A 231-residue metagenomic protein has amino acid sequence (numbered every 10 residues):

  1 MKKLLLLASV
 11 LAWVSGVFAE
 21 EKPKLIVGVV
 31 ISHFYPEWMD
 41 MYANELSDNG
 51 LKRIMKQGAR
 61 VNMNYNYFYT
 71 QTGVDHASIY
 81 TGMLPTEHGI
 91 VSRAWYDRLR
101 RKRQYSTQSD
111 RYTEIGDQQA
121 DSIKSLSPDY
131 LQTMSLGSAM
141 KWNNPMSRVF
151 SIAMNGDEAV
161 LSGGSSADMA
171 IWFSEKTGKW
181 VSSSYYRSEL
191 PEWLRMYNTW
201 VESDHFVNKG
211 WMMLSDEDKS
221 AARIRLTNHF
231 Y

Functional and structural regions predicted by a protein language model:
L4-W13: Sec-dependent N-terminal signal peptides
V17-E21: Boundary at the C-terminal end of the N-terminal hydrophobic targeting segment
P23-Y35, I54, I79, M140: Beta-strand elements within well-structured catalytic alpha/beta cores of enzymes that handle phosphate/sulfate esters
K24-L25, N49, V74, L131-S138: A structural signal for well-ordered alpha-helical segments within the folded catalytic domains of diverse enzymes
S32-P36, R60-V61, Y67-T72, P85-T86 (+3 more regions): Solvent-exposed loop/turn segments at secondary-structure junctions within structured extracellular/periplasmic domains
Y35-M41, N64-N66, D121-S127: Second-shell loop/turn segments in exported
D40-H88, R148-F150: Short, structured active-site-proximal loop/turn typified by the sulfatase FGly-forming signature C/S-X-P-X-R
L84, S92-Y231: His/Asp/Glu-rich, glycine-adjacent segments that coordinate divalent cations and/or stabilize oxyanion chemistry on
